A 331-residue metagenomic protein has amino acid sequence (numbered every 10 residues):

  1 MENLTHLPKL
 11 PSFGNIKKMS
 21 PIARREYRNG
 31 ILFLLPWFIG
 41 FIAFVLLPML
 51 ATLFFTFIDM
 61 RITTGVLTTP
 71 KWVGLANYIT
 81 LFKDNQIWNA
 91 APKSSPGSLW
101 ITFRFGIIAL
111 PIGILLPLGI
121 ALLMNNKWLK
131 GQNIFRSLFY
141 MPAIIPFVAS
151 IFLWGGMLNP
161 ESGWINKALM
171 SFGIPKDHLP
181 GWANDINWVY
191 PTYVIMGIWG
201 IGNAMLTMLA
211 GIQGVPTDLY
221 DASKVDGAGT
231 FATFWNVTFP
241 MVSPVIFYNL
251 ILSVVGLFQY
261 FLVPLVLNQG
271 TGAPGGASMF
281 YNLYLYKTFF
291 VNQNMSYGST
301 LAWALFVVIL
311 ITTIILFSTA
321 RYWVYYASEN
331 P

Functional and structural regions predicted by a protein language model:
M1-R24: Short, Lys/Arg-rich, polar N-terminal cytosolic tail immediately upstream of the first transmembrane signal-anchor
R25-P331: A structural signal for multi-pass alpha-helical bundles of membrane permease subunits that mediate small-molecule
